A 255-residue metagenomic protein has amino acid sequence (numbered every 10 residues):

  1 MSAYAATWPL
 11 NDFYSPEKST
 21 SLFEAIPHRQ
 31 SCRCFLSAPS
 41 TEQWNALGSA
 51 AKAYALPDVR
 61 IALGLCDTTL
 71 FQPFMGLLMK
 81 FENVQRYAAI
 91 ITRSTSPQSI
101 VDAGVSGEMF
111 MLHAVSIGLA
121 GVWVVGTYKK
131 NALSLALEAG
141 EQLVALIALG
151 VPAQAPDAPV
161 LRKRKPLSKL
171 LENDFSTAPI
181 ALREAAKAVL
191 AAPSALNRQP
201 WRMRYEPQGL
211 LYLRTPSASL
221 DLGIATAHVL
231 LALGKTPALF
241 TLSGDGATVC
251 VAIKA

Functional and structural regions predicted by a protein language model:
M1-A255: Acidic, surface-exposed loops and disordered segments
